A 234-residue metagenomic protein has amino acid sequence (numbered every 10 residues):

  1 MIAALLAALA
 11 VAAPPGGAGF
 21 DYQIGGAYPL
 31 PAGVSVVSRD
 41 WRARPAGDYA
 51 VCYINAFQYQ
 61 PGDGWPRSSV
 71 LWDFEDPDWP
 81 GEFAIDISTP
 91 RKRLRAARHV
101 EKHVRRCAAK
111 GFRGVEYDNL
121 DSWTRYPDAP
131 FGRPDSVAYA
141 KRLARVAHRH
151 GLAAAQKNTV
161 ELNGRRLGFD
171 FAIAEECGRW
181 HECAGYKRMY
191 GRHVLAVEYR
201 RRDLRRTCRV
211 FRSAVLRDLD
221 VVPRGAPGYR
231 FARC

Functional and structural regions predicted by a protein language model:
M1-A13: Secretory targeting and sorting signals
A12-C234: Glycan-processing catalytic domains of CAZymes
